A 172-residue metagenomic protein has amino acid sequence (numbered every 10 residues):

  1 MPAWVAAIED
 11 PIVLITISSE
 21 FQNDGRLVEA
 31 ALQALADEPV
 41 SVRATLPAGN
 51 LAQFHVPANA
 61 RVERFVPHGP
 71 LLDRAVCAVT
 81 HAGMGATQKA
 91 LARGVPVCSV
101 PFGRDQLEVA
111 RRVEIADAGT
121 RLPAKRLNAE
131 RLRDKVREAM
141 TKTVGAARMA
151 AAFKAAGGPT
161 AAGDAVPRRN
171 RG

Functional and structural regions predicted by a protein language model:
M1-C77: Donor-nucleotide binding loops and adjacent catalytic segments primarily of GT-B fold Leloir glycosyltransferases
L14, A31, V56-G172: Nucleotide-activated sugar donor-binding and catalytic core shared by glycosyltransferases and related lipid-linked
